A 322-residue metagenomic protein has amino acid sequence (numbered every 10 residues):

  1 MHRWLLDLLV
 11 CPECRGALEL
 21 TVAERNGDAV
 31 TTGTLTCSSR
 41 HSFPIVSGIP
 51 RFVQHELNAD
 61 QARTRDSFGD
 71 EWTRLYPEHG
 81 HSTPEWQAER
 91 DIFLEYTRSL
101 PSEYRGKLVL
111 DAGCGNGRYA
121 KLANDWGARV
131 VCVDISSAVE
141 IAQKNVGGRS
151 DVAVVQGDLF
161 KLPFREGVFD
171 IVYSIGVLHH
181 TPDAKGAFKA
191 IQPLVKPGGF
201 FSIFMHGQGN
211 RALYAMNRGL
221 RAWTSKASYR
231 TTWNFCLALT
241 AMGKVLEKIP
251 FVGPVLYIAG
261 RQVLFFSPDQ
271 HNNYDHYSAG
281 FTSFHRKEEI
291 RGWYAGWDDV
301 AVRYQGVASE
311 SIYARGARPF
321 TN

Functional and structural regions predicted by a protein language model:
M1-P163, I171, T282, Y304-N322: Conserved N-terminal segment of class I S-adenosyl-L-methionine
N124-D125, G147, P182, K196 (+1 more regions): Short conserved AdoMet
I171-P182: A short SAM/SAH-binding and catalytic strip from SAM-dependent methyltransferases
K185-P197: A short glycine-rich, Lys/Arg-flanked "PGG" loop and its adjoining helix->strand segment in the class I
F200-L237, A241, E247: Conserved class I S-adenosyl-L-methionine
R211-A222, V263-T282: Short, glycine-/aromatic-enriched active-site segment of Class I SAM-dependent methyltransferases
D269-N322: C-terminal lobe and adjacent flexible extensions of AdoMet/dcAdoMet transferase-like proteins
